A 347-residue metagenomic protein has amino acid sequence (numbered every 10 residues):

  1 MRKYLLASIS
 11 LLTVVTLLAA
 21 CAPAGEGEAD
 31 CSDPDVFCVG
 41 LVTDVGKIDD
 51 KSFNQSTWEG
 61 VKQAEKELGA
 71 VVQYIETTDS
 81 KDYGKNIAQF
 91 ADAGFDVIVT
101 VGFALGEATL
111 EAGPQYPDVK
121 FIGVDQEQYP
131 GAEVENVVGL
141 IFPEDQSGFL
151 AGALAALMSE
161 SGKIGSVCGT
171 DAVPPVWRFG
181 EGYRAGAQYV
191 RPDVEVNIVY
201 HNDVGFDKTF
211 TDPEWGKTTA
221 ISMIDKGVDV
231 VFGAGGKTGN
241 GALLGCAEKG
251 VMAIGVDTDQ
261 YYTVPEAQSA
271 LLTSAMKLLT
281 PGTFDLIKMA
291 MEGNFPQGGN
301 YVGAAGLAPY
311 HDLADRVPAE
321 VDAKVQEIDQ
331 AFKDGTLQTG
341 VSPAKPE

Functional and structural regions predicted by a protein language model:
M1-I9: Bacterial N-terminal signal peptides that target proteins for export
S10-V14: Hydrophobic helical h-region of N-terminal Sec-dependent signal peptides in bacterial secretory/periplasmic proteins
T16-A20: C-terminal motif of bacterial Sec signal peptides marking the signal peptidase cleavage site
A22-E347: A residue-level marker of the well-folded mature domains of exported/periplasmic proteins
